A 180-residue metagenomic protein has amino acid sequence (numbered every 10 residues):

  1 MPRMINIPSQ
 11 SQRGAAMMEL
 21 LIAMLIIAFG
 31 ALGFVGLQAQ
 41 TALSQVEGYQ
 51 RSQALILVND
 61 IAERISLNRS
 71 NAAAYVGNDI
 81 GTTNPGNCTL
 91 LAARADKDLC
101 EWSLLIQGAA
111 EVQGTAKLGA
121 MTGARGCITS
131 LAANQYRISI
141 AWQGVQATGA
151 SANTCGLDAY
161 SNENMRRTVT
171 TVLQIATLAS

Functional and structural regions predicted by a protein language model:
M1-A15: N-terminal leader/signal peptides at the extreme start of proteins
Q10-R13, L20, G30, M121 (+1 more regions): Short, solvent-exposed coil/turn segments
A15, L20, L25-V46, I65: C-terminal juxtamembrane segment of a hydrophobic transmembrane alpha-helix
L43-S52, I56-S180: Flexible, low-complexity segments enriched in proline/glycine/serine and punctuated by aromatic residues
